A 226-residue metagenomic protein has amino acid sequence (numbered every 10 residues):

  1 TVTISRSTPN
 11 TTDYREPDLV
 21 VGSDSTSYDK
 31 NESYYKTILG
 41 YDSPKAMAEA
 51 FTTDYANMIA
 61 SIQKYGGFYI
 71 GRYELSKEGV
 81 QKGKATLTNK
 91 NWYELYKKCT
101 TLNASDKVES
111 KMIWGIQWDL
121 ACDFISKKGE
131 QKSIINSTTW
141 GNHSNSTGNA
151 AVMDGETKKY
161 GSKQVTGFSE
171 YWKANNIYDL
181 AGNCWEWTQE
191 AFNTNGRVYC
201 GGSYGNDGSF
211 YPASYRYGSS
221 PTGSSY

Functional and structural regions predicted by a protein language model:
T3-D179: Short aromatic-cysteine micro-motif
E74-S76, Q189-T194, Y204-G205: Acidic glycine-/aspartate-rich tracts in secreted/extracellular proteins
N89-N103, V108-I113, Y171, T194-Y226: Disulfide-stabilized, aromatic/cysteine-rich ligand-recognition loop
D179-L180, S225: Residue-level recognition of short, solvent-exposed, well-ordered loop/turn junctions that link secondary-structure
G182-E190: Active-site-proximal beta-strands of protease catalytic cores
